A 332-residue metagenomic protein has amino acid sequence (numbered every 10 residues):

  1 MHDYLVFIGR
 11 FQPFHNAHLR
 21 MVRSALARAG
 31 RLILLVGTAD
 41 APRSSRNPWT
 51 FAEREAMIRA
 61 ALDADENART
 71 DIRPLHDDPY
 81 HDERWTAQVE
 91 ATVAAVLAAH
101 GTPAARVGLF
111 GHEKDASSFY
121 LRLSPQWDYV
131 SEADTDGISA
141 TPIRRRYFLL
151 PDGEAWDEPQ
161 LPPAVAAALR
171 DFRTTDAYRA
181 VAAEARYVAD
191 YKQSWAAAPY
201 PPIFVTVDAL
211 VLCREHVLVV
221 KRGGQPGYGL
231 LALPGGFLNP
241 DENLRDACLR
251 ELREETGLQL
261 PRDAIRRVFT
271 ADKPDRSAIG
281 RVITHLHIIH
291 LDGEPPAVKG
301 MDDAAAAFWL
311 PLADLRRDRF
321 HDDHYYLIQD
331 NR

Functional and structural regions predicted by a protein language model:
M1-D190: Nucleotidyltransferase catalytic core that binds NTPs
H15, P234, L252: Conserved G/P- and acidic residue-centered "switch" motifs that form tight phosphate/ATP-binding loops in soluble
L35-D40, G227-G235: Short, conserved active-site loops that position catalytic residues or coordinate cofactors/metal ions across diverse
N67, A104, F204, L212 (+2 more regions): Short connector loops at helix/strand junctions that flank enzyme active sites, especially segments positioning acidic
A189-A232, L260, L291: N-terminal strand-loop-strand
F237-N331: Unchanged
